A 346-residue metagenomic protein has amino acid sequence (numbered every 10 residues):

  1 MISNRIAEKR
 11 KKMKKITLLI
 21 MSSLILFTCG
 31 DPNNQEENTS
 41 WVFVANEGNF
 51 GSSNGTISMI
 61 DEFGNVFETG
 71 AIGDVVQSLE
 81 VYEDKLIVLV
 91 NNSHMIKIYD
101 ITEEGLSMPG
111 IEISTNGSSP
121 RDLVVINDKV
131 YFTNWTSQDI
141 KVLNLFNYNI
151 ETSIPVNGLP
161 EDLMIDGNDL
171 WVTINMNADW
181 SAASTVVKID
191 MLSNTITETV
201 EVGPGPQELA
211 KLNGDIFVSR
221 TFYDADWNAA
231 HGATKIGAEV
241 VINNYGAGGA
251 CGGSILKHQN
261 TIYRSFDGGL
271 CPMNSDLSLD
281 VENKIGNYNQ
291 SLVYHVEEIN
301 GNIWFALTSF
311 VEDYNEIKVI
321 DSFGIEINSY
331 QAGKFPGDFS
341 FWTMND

Functional and structural regions predicted by a protein language model:
M1-I2, T152: Accessible peptide chain termini
I2, K9-E47: Bacterial Sec-dependent N-terminal signal peptides
N4-T17, D190, N213, G237: Residue-level detector of intrinsically disordered/flexible regions characterized by low predicted structural confidence
G30-D346: Predominantly soluble domains enriched in secretory-pathway, periplasmic, or organellar proteins
